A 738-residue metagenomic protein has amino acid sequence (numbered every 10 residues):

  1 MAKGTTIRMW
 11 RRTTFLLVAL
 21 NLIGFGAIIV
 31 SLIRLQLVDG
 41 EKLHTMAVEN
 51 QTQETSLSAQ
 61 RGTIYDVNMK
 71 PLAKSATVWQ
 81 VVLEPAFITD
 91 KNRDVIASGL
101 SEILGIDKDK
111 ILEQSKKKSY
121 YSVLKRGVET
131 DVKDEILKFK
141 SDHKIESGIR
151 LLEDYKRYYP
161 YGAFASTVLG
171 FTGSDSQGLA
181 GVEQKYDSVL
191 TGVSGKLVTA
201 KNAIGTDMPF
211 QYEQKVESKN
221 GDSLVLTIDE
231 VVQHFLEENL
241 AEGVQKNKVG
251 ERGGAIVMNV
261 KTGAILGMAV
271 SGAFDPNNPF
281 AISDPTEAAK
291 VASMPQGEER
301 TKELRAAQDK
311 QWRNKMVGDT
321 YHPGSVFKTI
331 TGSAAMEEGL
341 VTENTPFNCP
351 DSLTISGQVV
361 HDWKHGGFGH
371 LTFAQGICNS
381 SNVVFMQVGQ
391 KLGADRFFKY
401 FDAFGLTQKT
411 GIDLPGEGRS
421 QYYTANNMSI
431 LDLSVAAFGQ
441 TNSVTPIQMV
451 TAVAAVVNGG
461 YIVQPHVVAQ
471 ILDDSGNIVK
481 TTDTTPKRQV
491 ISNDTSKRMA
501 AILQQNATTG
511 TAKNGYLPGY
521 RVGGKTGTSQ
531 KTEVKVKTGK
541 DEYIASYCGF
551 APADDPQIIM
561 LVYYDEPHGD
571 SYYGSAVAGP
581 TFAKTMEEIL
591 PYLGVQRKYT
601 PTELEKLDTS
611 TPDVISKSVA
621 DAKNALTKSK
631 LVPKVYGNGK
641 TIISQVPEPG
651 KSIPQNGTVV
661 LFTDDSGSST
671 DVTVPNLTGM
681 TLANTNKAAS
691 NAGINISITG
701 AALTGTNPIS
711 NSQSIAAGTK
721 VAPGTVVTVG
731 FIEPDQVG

Functional and structural regions predicted by a protein language model:
M1-M294, Q311, T320, D395-A403 (+8 more regions): Periplasmic/cell-envelope proteins involved in peptidoglycan metabolism and beta-lactam response
L57-Q60, V67, S75-V78, S119 (+24 more regions): Extracytoplasmic
A59, F87-D94, R126-T130, S176-A180 (+14 more regions): Soluble non-cytosolic domains of exported or imported proteins
A73, N202-E213, K261-V326, I330-V562: Beta-lactam-recognizing serine transpeptidase/beta-lactamase-like catalytic domain environment
K110-Y120, K156, V249-T262, N348-S352 (+5 more regions): Acidic/histidine-enriched alpha-helical segments
L124-K140, R150-T167, F171, S223 (+7 more regions): Conserved SxxK-family serine transpeptidase/carboxypeptidase catalytic domain of penicillin-binding proteins
G148-R150, S223, R252-G254, P346 (+5 more regions): Residues at or immediately flanking beta-strands
T482, G519, E533, V562-G738: Ligand-recognition elements built from short beta-strands and adjacent flexible loops
